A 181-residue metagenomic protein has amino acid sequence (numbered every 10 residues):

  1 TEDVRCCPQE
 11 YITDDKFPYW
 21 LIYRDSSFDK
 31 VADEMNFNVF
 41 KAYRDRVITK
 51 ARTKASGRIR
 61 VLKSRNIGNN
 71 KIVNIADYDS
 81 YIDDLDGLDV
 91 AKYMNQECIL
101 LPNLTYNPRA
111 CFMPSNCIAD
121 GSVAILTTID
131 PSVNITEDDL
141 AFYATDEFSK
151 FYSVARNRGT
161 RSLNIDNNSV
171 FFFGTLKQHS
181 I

Functional and structural regions predicted by a protein language model:
T1-Y23, S27: A conserved mid-domain beta-alpha-beta active-site/ligand-binding segment of alpha/beta enzyme cores
W20-I181: Polybasic, glycine- and aromatic-enriched phosphate-binding surface used to engage nucleic acids
